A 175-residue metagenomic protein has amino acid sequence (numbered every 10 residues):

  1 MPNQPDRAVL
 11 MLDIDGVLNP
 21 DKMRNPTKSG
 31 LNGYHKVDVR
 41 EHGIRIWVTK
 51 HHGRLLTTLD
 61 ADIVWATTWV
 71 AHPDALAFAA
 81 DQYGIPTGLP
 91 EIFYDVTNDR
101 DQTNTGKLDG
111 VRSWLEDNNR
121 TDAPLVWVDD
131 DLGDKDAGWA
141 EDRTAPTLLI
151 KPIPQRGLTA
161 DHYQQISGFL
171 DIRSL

Functional and structural regions predicted by a protein language model:
P2-Q102: Alpha-helical substrate-recognition element adjacent to the catalytic core
D74-L175: C-terminal cap/substrate-recognition subdomain and adjoining C-terminal extension of metal-dependent phosphatase-like
